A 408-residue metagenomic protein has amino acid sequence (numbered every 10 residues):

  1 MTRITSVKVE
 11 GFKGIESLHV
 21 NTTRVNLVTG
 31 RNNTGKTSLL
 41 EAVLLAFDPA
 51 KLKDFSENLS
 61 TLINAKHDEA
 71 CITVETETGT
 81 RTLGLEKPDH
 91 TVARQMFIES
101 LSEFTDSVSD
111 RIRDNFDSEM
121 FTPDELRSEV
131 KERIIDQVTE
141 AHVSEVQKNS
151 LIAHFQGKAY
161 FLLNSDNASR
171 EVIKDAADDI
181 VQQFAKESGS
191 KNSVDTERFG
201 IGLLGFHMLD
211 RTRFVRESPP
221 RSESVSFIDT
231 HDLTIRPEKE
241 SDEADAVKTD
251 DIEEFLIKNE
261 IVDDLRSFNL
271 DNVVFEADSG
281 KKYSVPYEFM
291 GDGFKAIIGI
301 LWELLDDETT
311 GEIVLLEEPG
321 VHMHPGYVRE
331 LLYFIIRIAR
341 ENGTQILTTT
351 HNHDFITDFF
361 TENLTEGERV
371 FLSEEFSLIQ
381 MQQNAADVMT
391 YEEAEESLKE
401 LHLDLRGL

Functional and structural regions predicted by a protein language model:
M1-K53, A277, K281-L408: Switch/communication elements of ASCE P-loop NTPase nucleotide-binding domains
F47-T309, S377, Q382-L408: Phosphate-coordinating catalytic segments in nucleotide- and nucleic-acid-processing enzymes
